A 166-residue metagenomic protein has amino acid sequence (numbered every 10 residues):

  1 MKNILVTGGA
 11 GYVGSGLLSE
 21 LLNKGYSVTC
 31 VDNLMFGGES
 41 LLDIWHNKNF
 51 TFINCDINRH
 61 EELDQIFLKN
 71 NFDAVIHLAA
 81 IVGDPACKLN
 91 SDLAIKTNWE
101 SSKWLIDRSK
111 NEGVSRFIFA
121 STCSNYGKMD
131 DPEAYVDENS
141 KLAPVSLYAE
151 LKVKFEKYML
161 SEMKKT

Functional and structural regions predicted by a protein language model:
M1-A74: N-terminal Rossmann/SDR dinucleotide-binding element
T7, V31, V75-A79, F117-C123: SDR active-site strand-loop-helix element
G11, L34-M35, V82-G83, S101 (+1 more regions): Alpha/beta-hydrolase active-site loop signature
S15-L17, E39-S40, A86-C87, K110 (+1 more regions): Short glycine-/acidic-enriched loop or helix-start segments at secondary-structure transitions that form or flank
I57-T97, K128: NAD(P)H-binding glycine-rich loop region in Rossmannoid oxidoreductase-like domains and their noncatalytic homologs
L89-D92, K96-D107, N111, R116 (+2 more regions): Catalytic helix-loop patch of NAD(P)-dependent Rossmann-fold dehydrogenases
